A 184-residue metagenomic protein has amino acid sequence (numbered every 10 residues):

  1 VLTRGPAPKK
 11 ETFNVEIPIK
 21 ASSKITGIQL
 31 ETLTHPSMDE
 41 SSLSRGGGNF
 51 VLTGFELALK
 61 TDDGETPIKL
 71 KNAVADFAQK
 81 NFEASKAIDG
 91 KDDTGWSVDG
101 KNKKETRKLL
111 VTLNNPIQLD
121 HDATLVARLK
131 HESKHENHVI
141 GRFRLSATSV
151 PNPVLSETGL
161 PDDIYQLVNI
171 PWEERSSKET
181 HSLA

Functional and structural regions predicted by a protein language model:
V1-A184: Low-complexity, glycine/serine/threonine/alanine-rich intrinsically disordered linker and propeptide segments
